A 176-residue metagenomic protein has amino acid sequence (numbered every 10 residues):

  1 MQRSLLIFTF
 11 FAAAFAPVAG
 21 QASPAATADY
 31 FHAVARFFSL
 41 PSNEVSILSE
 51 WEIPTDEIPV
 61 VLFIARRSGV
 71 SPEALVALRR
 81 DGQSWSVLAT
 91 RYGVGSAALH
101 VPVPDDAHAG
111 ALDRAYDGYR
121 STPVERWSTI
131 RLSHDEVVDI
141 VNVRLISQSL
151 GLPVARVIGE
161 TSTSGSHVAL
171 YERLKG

Functional and structural regions predicted by a protein language model:
M1-S4: Positively charged n-region of N-terminal signal peptides that target proteins for export
L6-I7, P54: Short amphipathic alpha-helical "recognition" segments used for binding
I7-A16: Bacterial N-terminal signal peptides
Q21-G176: General marker for long, soluble alpha-helical cores
